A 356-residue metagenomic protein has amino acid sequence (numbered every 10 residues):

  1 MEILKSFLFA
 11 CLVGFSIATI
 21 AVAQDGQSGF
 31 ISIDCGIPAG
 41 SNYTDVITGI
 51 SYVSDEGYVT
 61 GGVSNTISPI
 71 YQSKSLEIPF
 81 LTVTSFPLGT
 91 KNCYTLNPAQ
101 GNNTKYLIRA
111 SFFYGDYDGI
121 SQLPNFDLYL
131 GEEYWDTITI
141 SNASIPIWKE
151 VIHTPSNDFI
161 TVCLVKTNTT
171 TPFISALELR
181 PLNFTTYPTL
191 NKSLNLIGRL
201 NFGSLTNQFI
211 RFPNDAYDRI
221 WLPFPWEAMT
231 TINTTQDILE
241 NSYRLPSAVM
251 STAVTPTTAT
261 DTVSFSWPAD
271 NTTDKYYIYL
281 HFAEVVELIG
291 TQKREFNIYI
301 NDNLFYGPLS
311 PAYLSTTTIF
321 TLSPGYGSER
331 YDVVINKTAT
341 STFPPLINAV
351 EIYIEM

Functional and structural regions predicted by a protein language model:
E2-M356: Compositionally biased, intrinsically disordered or flexible polar/acidic segments
